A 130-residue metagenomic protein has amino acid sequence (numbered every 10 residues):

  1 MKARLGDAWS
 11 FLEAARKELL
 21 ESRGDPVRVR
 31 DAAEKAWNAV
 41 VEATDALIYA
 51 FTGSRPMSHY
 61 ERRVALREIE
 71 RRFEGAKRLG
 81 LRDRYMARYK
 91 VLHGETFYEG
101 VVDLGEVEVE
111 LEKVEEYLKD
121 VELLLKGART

Functional and structural regions predicted by a protein language model:
M1-V29, E116, T130: Charged alpha-helical initiation segments
D7-S10, A14, K35-N38, V109 (+1 more regions): Charged, amphipathic alpha-helical oligomerization/scaffolding segments
S22-R23, A36, R78: Mixed-charge, polar/low-complexity N-terminal
R23-R30, G53-H59: Short, surface-exposed loop/turn segments at secondary-structure junctions
V29-G53: Hydrophobic alpha-helical packing segments in soluble, helical-rich domains
I48-T130: Long, charged low-complexity segments
